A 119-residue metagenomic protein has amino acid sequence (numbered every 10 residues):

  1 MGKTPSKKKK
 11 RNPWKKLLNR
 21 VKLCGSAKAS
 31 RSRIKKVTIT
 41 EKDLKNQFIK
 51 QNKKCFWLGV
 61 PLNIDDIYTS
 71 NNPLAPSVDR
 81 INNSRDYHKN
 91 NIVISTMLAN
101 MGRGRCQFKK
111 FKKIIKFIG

Functional and structural regions predicted by a protein language model:
M1-F56, H88, G102, I115-G119: Contiguous alpha-helical segments
V37, L44, K54-I94, R103: Histidine-centered nuclease catalytic patch
V93, K110-K113: Short, Lys/Arg-rich amphipathic alpha-helical interaction segments that bind nucleic acids or acidic protein surfaces
M97-A99: C-terminal, surface-exposed recognition/capping segments
